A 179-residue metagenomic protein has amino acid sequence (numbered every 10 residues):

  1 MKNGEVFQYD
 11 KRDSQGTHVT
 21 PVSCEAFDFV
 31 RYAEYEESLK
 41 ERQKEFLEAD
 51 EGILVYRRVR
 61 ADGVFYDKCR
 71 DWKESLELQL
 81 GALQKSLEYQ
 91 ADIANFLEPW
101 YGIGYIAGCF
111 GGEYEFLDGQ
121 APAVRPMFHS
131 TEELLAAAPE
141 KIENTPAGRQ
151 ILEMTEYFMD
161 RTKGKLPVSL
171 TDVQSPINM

Functional and structural regions predicted by a protein language model:
M1-M179: Catalytic cores of TIM-barrel enzymes
